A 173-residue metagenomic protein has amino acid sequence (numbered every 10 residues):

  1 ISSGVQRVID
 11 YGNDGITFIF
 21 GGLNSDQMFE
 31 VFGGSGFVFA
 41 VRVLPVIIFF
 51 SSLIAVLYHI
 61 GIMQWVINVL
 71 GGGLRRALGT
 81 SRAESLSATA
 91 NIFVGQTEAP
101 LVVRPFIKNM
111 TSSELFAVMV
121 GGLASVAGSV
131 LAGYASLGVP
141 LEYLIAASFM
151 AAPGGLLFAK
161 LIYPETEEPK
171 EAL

Functional and structural regions predicted by a protein language model:
I1-V46: Interfacial loop/helix-cap signal at membrane boundaries in integral membrane proteins
S3-D10, D14, W65-G79, N91 (+1 more regions): Short amphipathic alpha-helical coupling elements at transmembrane boundaries
V41-I60, R76-V94: Hydrophobic alpha-helical transmembrane segments of multi-pass integral membrane proteins, predominantly secondary
I47-S51, L141-L157: Alpha-helical transmembrane segments
F50-I54, H59, M63, I67 (+3 more regions): Alpha-helical transmembrane segments of polytopic integral membrane proteins, especially the permease/helical cores
H59-M63, L137, K160-E168: Transmembrane helix-loop junctions in multipass membrane proteins, especially transporters and channels
L74-A135: Alpha-helical membrane segments and immediately flanking helix-loop junctions that form or couple to the substrate/ion
F149-L173: Long, contiguous bundles of hydrophobic transmembrane helices that form the permeation core of multi-pass
